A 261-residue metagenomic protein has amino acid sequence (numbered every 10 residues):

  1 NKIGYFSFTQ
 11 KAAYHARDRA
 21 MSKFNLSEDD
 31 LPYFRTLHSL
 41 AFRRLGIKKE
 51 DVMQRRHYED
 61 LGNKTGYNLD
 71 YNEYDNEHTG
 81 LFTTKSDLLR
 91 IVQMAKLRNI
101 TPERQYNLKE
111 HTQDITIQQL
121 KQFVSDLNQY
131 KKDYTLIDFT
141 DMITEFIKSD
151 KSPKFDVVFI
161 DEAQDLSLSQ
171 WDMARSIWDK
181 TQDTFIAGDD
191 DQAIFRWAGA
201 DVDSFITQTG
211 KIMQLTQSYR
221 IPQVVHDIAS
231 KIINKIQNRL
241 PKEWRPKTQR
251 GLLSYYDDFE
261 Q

Functional and structural regions predicted by a protein language model:
N1, A20, L61-T65, M142 (+4 more regions): Alpha-helix C-terminal capping segments
N1-E50: P-loop NTPase Walker
K2, Y71-F159, L168-M173, I186 (+1 more regions): Accessory N-terminal region flanking or inserted into the helicase ATPase core in nucleic-acid motor proteins
F8-K11, R35, V157, Q164-G251 (+1 more regions): Conserved helicase motor core of SF1/SF2 NTP-dependent helicases
K23, L40, I47, A95-R98 (+1 more regions): Phosphate/oxyanion-binding loops and surfaces in catalytic or ligand/nucleic-acid-binding neighborhoods
D30-L31, T36, R55-K64, D114-N128 (+1 more regions): SF2 helicase/translocase NTPase motor core, specifically the RecA-like lobe 1 inter-motif segment between Walker
S39-F42, T144, D227-S230: Generic alpha-helical structural context detector
L40-L88, V92: A basic- and aromatic-enriched beta-loop-alpha substructure that forms the phosphate/nucleotide- and DNA/RNA-contacting
